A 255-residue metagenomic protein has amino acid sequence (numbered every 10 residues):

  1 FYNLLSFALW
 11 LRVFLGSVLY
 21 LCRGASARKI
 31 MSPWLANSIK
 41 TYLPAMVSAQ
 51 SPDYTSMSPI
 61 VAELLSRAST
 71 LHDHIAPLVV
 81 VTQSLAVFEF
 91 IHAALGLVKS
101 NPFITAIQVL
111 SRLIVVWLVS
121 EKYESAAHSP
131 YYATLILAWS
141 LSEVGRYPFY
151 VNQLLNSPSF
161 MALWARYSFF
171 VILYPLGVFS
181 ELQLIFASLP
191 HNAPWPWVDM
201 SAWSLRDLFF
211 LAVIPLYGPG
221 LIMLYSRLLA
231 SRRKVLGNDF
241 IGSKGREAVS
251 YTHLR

Functional and structural regions predicted by a protein language model:
F1-A86: Extreme N-terminal segments of fungal proteins
F1-L19, V79-A86, H92, L97-F240: Eukaryotic polytopic
T252-R255: Conserved small/polar residues in nucleotide/adenosyl-binding loops
